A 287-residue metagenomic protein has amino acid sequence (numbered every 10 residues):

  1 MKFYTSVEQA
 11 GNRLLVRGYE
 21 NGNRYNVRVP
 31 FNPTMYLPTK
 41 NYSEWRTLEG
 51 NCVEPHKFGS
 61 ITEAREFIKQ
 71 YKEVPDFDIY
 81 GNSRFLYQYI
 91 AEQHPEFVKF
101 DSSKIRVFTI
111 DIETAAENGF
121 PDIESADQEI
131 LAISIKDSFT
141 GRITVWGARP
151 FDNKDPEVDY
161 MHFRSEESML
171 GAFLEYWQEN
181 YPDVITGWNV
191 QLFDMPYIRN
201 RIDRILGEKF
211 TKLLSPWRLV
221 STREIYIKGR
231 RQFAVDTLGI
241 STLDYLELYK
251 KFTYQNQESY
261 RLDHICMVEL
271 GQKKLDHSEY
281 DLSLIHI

Functional and structural regions predicted by a protein language model:
M1-L248, F252-L284: The two-metal-ion catalytic cores of nucleic-acid processing enzymes
